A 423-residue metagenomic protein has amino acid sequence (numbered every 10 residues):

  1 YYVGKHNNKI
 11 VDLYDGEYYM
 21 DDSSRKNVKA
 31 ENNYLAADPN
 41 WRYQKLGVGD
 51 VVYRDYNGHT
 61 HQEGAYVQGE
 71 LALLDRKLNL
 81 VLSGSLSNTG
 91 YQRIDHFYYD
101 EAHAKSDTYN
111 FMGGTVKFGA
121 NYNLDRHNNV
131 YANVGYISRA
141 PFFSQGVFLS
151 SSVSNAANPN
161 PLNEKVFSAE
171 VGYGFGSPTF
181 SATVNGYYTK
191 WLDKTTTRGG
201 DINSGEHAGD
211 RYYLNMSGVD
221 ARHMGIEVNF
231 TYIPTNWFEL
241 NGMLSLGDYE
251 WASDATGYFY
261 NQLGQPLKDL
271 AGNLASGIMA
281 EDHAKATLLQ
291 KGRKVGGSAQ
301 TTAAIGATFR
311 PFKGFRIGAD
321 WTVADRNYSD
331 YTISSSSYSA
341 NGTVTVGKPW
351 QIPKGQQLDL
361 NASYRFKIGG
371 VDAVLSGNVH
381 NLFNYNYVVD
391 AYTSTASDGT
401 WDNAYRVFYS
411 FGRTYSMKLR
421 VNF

Functional and structural regions predicted by a protein language model:
Y1-D125, S150: Signature of Gram-negative outer-membrane beta-barrel scaffolds
Y1-K9, N57-A65, K77, G84-Q92 (+15 more regions): Transmembrane beta-barrel architecture of outer-membrane proteins
G49-Y56, Q68, F97-D107, V153-N160 (+6 more regions): Extracellular loop and loop/strand-boundary signature of outer-membrane beta-barrel proteins
A65-L71, F118-Y122, V171-F175, I226-Y232 (+6 more regions): Residues on the lipid-exposed face of transmembrane beta-strands in outer-membrane beta-barrel proteins
L73-K77, Y188-K190, Y212-S335, R420-N422: Gram-negative outer-membrane beta-barrel transporters
R76-L80, H127-V130, T179-A182, W237-L240 (+3 more regions): Repeated loop/turn-to-beta-strand initiation elements of outer-membrane beta-barrel proteins
G90, T108, Y122-S168, S181 (+5 more regions): Surface-exposed extracellular loop regions of Gram-negative outer-membrane beta-barrel proteins, predominantly
T322-Y338, Y364-F423: C-terminal beta-signal and adjacent terminal beta-strands/loops of Gram-negative outer-membrane beta-barrel proteins
